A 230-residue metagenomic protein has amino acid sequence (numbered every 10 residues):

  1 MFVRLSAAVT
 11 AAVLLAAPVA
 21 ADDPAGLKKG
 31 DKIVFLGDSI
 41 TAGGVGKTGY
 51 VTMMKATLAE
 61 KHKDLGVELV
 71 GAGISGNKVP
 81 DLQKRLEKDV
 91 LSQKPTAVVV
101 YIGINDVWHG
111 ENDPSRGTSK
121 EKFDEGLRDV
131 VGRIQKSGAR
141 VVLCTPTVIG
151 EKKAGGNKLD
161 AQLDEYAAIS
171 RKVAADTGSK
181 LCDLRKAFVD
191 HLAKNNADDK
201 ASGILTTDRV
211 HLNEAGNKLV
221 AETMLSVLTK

Functional and structural regions predicted by a protein language model:
M1-L5: Positively charged n-region of N-terminal signal peptides that target proteins for export
S6-A16: Bacterial N-terminal signal peptides
A17-A21: Sec/Tat signal peptide C-region and signal peptidase I cleavage site
D22-G26: A short acidic-Thr-Gly-centered motif at the start of a beta-strand
L27-K29, M53-E68, N77, D81-K230: Alpha-helical cap/lid subdomain in secreted, periplasmic, or secretory-pathway luminal O-acyl-processing enzymes
D31-G46, S75-K78, V107: Catalytic nucleophile-elbow at a beta strand-turn-alpha helix junction centered on a G-D-S/GDSL motif, marking
T48-T52: Short Gly/aromatic-enriched secondary-structure transition segments
